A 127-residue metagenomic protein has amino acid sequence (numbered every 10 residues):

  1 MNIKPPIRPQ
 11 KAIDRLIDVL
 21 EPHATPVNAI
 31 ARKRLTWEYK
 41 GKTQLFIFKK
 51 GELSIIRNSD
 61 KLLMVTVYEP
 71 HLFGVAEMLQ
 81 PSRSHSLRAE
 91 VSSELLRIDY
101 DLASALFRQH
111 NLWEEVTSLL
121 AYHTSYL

Functional and structural regions predicted by a protein language model:
P9-A31, S82: Short proline/glycine- and basic residue-enriched helix-capping loop/turn segments at helix->loop/beta transitions
R15, R83, D101-L127: A small-molecule sensor/coupling module
N28, K33-V91: Cyclic nucleotide-binding regulatory domains
S59, E77, D99, F107-H110: Short, flexible helix/strand-to-coil boundary loops that buttress conserved ligand/catalytic motifs in alpha/beta
S92-A103: A short hydrophobic beta-strand segment most commonly corresponding to one strand of the jelly-roll/cupin
